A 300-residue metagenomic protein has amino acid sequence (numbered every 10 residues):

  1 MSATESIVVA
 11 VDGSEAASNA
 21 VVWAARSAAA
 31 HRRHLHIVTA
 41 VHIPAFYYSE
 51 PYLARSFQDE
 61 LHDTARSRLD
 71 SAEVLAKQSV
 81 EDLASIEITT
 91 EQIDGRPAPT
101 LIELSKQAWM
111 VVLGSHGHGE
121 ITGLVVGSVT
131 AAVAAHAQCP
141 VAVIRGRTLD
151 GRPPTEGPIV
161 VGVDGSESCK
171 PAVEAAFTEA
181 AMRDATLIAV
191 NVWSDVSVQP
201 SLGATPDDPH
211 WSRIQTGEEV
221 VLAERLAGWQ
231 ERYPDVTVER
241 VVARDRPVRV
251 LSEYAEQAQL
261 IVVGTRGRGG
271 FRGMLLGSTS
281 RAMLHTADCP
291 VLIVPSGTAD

Functional and structural regions predicted by a protein language model:
M1-A3, A16, S56-D59, V74-V111 (+2 more regions): Structural beta-alpha unit
S2-R55, E81, G157-D208, Q230-R232 (+1 more regions): Small/aliphatic-rich secondary-structure junction motif
A3, V21, R26-A30, A98 (+2 more regions): Gly/Ser-rich helix-loop-strand patches that form or flank binding pockets for ribonucleotide-derived cofactors
R32-H34, I86, C139, A185-T186 (+1 more regions): Short glycine/serine/threonine/alanine-rich loop segments
A45, T100, D150-G151, S197 (+1 more regions): Generic structural signal for helix capping and beta-alpha/helix-loop junctions
R55-R68, D208-E218: A short acidic, glycine-rich active-site loop that binds or catalyzes chemistry on phosphate/adenosine moieties
V74, A131, A227, R249 (+1 more regions): Active-site phosphate/pyrophosphate- and oxyanion-stabilizing loops and adjacent acidic/basic residues in soluble
E174, A181, A189, Q215-L222 (+3 more regions): Conserved N-terminal glycine/acidic-rich loop preference
